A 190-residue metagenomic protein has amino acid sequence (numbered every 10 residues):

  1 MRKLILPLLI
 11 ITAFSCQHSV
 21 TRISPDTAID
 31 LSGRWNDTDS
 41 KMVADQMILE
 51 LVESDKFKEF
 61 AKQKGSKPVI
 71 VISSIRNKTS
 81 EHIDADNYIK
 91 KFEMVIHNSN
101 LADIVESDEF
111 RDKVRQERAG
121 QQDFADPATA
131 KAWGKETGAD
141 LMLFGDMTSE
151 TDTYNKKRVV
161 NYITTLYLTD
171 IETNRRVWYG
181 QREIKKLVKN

Functional and structural regions predicted by a protein language model:
M1-C16: Sec-dependent bacterial lipoprotein signal peptides
T12-R34, N190: Bacterial Sec signal peptide processing site at the extreme N-terminus
Q17-V20, L141-V188: Amphipathic beta-strand/beta-sheet edge segments enriched in Tyr/Trp
A28, S32-D39, V43, E53-K56 (+1 more regions): Juxtamembrane "stalk/linker" segments
G33-A44, E81-I89, D123-P127, K157-V159: Solvent-exposed, acidic/flexible segments
Q46, E50-F124, T173-Y179: N-terminal segment of the mature soluble domain
Q46-L51, V69-I75, F124-T153: A short, hydrophobic beta-strand-centered structural micro-motif
Q63-G65, G138, K157-V159: Short coil/turn motifs at beta-sheet boundaries
